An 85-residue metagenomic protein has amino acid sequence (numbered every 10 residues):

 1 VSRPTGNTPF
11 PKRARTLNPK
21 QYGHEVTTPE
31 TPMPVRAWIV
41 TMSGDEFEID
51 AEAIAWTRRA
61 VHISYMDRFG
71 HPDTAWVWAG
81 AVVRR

Functional and structural regions predicted by a protein language model:
P4-K12, T16-A79: Basic/aromatic-rich interaction segments and small domains that mediate binding to polyanionic partners
A81-R85: Intrinsically disordered, low-complexity linker and terminal regions at domain boundaries
